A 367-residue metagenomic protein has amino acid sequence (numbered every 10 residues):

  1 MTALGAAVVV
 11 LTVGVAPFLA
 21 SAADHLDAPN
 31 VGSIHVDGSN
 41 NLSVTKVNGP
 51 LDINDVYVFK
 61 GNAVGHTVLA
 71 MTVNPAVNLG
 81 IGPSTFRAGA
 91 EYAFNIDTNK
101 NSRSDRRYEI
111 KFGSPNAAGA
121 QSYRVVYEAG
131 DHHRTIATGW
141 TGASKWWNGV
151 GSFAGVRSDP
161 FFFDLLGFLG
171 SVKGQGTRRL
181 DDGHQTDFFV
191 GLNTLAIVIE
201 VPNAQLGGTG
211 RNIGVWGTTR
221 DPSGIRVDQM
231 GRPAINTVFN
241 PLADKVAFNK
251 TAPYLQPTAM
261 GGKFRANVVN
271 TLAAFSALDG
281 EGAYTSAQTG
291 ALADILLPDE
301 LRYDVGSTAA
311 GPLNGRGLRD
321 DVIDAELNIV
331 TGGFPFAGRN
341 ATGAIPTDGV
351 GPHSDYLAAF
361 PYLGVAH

Functional and structural regions predicted by a protein language model:
M1-P17: Sec-dependent N-terminal signal peptides
F18-H367: Surface-exposed extracytoplasmic segments
